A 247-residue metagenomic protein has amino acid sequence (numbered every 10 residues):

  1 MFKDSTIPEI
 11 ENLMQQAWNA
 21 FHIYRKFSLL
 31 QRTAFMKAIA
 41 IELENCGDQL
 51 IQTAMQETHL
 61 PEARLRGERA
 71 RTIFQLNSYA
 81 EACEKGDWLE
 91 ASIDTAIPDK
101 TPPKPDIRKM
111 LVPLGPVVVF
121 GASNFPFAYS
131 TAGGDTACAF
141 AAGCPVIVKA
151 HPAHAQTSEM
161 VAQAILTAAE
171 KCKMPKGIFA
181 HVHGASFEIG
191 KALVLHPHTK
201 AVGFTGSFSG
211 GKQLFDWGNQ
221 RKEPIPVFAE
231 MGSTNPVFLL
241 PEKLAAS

Functional and structural regions predicted by a protein language model:
M1-P102, K171: N-terminal Rossmann-like NAD(P)+-binding subdomain of aldehyde/semialdehyde dehydrogenases
W88-S247: Rossmann-like NAD(P) dinucleotide-binding subdomain of oxidoreductase/dehydrogenase enzymes
